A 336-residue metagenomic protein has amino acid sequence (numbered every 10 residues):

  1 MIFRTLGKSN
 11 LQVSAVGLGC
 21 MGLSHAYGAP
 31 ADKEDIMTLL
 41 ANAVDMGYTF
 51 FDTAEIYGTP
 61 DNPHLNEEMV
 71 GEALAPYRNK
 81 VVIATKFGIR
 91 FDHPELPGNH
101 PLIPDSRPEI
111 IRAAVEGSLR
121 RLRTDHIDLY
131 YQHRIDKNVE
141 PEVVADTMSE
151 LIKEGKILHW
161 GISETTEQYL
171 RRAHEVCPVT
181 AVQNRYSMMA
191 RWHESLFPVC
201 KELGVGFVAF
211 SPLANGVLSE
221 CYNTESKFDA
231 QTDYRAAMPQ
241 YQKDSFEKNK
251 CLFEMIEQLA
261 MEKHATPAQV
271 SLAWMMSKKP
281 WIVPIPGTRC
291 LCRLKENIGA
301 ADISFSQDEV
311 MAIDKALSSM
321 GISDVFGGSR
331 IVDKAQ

Functional and structural regions predicted by a protein language model:
M1-V82, I322: N-terminal binding-site loop/beta-alpha segment at the start of enzyme catalytic domains that lines or forms
V13-G17, T49-F50, K80-K86, H126-Y130 (+4 more regions): Structural preference for beta-strand elements that scaffold enzyme active sites
S24, E55-P60, R134-K137, Y186-M189: Short histidine/acidic/glycine/proline-rich micro-motifs that form metal- and phosphate-coordinating active-site loops
P30-A43, S106-R121, T166-R172: Short, acidic/polar
D45, G71-N79, R120-R123, I152 (+1 more regions): Acidic (Asp/Glu)-rich catalytic clusters
H64, F91-D105: Surface-exposed, active-site-proximal loop segments in enzymatic domains
L119-K137: Active-site groove signature of glycoside hydrolases
I135-M320, V332-Q336: Beta/alpha (TIM)-barrel catalytic core signal, keyed to glycine-rich beta->alpha loops juxtaposed to Asp/Glu that bind
